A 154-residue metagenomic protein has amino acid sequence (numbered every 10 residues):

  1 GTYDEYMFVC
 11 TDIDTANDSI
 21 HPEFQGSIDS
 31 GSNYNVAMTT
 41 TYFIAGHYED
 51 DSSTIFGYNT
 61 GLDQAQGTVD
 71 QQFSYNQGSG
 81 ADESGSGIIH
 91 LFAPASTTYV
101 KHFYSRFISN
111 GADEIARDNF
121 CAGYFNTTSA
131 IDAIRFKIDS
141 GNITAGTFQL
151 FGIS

Functional and structural regions predicted by a protein language model:
G1-S154: Surface-exposed molecular-recognition determinants
